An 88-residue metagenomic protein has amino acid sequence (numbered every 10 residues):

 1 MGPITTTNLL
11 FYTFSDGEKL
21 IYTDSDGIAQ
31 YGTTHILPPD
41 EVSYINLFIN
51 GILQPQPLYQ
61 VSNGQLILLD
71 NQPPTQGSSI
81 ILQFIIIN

Functional and structural regions predicted by a protein language model:
M1-N46, L53, L82, N88: Extended beta-strand solenoid/passenger and fiber regions
N46-I49, N71-P73: Glycine-rich loops and low-complexity Gly/Arg-rich segments that provide flexible linkers or classic glycine-based
P55, Y59-N88: Surface-exposed interaction regions enriched in Ser/Thr/Asp/Glu that occur as long low-complexity tracts or repetitive
